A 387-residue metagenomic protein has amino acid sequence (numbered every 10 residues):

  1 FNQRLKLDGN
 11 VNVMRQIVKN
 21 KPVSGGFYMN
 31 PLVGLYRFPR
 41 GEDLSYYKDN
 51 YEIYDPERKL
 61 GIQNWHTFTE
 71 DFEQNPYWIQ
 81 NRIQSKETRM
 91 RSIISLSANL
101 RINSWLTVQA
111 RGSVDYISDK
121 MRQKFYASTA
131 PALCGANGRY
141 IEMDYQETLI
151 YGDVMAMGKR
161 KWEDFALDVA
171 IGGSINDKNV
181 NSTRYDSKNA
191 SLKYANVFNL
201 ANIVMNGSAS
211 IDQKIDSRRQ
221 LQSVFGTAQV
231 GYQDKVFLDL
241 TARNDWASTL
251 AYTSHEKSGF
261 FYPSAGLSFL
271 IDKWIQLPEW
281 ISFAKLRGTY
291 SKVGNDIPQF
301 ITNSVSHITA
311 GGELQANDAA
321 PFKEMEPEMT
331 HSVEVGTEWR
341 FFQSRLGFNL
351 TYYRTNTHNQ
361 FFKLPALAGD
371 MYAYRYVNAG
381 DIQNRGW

Functional and structural regions predicted by a protein language model:
N2, N10, R101-N103, Q233: Residue-level recognition of beta-strand termini and adjacent short loop/turns
N2-R91, Q109-Q222, T249-Y252, E256 (+4 more regions): Surface-exposed loop/interface segments of Gram-negative outer-membrane beta-barrel transport/assembly proteins
I117, K235, D245-A247: Conserved C-lobe terminal segment of protein kinase catalytic domains
Q222-Y232: Structured alpha-helical segments in the cores of large, soluble enzyme domains
F261: Phosphate/anion-contacting hairpin/loop surfaces
S264-S268: Outer-membrane beta-barrel "beta-signal"
